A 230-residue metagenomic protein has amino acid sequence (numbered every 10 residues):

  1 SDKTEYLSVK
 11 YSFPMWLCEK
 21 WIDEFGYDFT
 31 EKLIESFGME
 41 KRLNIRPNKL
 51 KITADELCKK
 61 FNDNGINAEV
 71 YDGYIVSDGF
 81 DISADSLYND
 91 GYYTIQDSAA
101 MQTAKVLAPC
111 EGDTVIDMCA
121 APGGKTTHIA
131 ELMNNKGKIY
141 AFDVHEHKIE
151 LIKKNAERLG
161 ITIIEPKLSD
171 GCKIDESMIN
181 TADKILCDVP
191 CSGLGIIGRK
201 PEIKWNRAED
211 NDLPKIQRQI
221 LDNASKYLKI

Functional and structural regions predicted by a protein language model:
S1-I230: S-adenosylmethionine
